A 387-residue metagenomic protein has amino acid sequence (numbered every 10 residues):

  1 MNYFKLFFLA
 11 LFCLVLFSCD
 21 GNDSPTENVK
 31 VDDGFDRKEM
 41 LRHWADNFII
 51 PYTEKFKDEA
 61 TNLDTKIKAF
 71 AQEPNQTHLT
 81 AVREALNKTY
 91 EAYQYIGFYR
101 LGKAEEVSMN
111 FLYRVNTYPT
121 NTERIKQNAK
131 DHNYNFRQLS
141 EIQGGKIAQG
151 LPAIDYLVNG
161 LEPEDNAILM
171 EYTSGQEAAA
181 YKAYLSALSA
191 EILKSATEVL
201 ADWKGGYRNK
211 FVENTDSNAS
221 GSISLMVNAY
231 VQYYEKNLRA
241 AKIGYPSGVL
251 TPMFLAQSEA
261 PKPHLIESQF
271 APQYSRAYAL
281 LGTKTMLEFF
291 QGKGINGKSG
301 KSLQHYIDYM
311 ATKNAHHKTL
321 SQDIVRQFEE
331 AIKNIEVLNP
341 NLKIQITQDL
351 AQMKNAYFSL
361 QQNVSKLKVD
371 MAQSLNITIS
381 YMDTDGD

Functional and structural regions predicted by a protein language model:
M1-F8: Bacterial N-terminal signal peptides that target proteins for export
V15-S18: C-terminal motif of bacterial Sec signal peptides marking the signal peptidase cleavage site
D20-D23: Bacterial signal peptide processing site
T26-D387: Mature extracytoplasmic or organellar-lumen-exposed domains after removal of signal/transit peptides
